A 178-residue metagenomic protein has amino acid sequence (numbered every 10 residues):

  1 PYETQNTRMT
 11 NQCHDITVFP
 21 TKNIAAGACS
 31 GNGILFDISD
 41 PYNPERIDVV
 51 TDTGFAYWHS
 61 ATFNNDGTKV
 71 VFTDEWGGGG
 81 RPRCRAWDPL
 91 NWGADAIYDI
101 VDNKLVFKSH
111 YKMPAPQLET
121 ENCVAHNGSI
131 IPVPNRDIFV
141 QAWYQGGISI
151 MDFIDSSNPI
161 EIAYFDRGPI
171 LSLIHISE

Functional and structural regions predicted by a protein language model:
P1-L173, S177-E178: Feature marking well-ordered beta-strand scaffolds used for ligand recognition
